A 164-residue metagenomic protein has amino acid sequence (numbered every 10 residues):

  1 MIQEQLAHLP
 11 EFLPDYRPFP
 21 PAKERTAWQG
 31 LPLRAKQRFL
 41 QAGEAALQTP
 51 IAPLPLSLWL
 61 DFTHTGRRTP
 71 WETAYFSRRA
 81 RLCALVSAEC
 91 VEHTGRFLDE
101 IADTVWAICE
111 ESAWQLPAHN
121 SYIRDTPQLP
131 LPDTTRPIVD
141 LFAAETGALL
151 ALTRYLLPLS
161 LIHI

Functional and structural regions predicted by a protein language model:
M1-F19, R25-F62: Low-complexity, Ser/Thr/Pro/Gly-enriched N-terminal "stalk/linker" regions
G43-L54, I101-H119: Long, well-ordered core segments of solenoidal/helical folds
W59-P70, A118-D140: Carbohydrate-binding/catalytic loop surfaces
S77-S87, I138-Y155: Well-ordered alpha-helical segments within folded domains of soluble proteins
V91, E111, L156-S160: Alpha-solenoid helical repeat scaffolds
I162-I164: Conserved small/polar residues in nucleotide/adenosyl-binding loops
